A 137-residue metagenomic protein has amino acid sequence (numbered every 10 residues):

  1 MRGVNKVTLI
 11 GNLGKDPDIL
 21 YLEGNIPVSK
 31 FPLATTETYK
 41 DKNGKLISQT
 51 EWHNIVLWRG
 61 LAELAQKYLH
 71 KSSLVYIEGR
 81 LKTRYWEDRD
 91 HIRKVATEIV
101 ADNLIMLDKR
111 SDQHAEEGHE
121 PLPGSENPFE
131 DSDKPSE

Functional and structural regions predicted by a protein language model:
M1-G3, Y21-G24, G44-K45, I92 (+1 more regions): Acidic, gly/ser/pro-rich intrinsically disordered tails
V7-Q49, Y85, V95: Core FKBP-type peptidyl-prolyl cis-trans isomerase
I10-L13, L33, K71-K82, A101-L104: OB-fold and OB-like beta-barrel modules that bind single-stranded nucleic acids
P17, E37, L61, I105-D108: A generic structural motif
F31-L33, I55, I99: Well-ordered beta-strand positions enriched in small/hydrophobic/aromatic, beta-favoring residues
E51-H53: A short, charge-rich alpha-helical start-of-domain segment used by transcription regulators
I55-K94: Beta-rich strand-turn-strand
D88-M106: OB-fold/S1-family single-stranded nucleic acid-binding modules
